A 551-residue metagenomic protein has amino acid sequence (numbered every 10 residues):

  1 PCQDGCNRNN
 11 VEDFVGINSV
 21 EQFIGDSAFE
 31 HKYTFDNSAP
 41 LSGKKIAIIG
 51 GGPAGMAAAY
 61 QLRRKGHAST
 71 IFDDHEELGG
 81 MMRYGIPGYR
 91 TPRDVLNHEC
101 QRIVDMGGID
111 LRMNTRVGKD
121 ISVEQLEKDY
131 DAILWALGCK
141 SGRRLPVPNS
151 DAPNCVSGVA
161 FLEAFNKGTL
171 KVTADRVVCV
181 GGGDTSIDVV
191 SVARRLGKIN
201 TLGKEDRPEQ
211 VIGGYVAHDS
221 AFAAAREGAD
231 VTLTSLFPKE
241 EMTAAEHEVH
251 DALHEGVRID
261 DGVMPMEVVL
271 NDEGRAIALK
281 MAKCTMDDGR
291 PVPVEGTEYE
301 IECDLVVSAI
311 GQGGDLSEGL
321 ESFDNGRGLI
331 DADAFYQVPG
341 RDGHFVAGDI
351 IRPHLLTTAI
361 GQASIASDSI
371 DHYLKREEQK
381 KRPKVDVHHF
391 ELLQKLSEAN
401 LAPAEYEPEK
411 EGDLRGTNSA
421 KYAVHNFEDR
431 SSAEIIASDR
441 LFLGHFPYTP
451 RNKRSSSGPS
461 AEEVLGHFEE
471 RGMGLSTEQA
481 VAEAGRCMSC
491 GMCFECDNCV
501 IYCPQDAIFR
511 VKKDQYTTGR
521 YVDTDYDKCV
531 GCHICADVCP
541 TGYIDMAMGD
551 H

Functional and structural regions predicted by a protein language model:
P1-K45, R93, H98, I133-D151 (+9 more regions): Ferredoxin-type iron-sulfur electron-transfer modules and their immediate structural context
N10-N18, A47-V117, R143, D184 (+5 more regions): Beta1-alpha1 glycine-rich phosphate/pyrophosphate-binding loop at the start of Rossmann-like nucleotide-binding domains
S38-L41, D105, Q125-K128, N149 (+3 more regions): Solvent-exposed alpha-helices and their adjacent loops that cap or buttress functional pockets in soluble metabolic
L78-G79, K119-I121, S141-R144, E163-F165 (+9 more regions): Flexible loop/turn segments at secondary-structure boundaries
R112-E124, G262-G274: A conserved short coil-to-beta-strand element within the FAD-binding core of flavoproteins
P153-V177, G183, R195-K198, K204 (+2 more regions): FAD-site-proximal beta/loop scaffold in flavoenzymes
